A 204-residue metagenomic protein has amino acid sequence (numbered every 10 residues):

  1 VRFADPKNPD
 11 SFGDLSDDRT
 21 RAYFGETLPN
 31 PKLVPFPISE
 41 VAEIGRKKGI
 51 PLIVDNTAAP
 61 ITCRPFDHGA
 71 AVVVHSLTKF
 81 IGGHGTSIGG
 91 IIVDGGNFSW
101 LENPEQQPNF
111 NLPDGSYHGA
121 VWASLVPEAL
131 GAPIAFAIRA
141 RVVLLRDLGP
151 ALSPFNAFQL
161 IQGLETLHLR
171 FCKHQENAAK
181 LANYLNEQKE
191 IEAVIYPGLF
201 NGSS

Functional and structural regions predicted by a protein language model:
V1-E187, I195, F200-N201: Conserved PLP-enzyme active-site core in the AAT-like
E190: Hard-cation-handling environments
S204: Conserved PLP-binding active-site segment of the aspartate aminotransferase-like
